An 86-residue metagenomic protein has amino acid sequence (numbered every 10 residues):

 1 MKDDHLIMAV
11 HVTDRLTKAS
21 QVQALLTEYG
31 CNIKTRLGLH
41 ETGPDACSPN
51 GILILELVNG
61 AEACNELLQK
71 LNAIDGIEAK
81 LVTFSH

Functional and structural regions predicted by a protein language model:
M1-H86: Long, contiguous binding/interaction regions
